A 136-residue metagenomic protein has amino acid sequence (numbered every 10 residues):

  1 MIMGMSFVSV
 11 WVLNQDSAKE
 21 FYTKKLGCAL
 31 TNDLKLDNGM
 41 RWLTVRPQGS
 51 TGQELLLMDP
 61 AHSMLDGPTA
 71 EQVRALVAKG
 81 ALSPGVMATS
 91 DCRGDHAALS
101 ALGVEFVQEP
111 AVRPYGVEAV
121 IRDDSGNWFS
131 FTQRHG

Functional and structural regions predicted by a protein language model:
M1-F7, A29-A88, R93-D124, T132-G136: Vicinal oxygen chelate
V12-D16: Short acidic-aromatic low-complexity motifs
S17-A18, G94: Short Gly/charged-rich anion-binding patches and loops
A18-T23, L99, G126: Conserved active-site tyrosine of GNAT-family acetyltransferases
